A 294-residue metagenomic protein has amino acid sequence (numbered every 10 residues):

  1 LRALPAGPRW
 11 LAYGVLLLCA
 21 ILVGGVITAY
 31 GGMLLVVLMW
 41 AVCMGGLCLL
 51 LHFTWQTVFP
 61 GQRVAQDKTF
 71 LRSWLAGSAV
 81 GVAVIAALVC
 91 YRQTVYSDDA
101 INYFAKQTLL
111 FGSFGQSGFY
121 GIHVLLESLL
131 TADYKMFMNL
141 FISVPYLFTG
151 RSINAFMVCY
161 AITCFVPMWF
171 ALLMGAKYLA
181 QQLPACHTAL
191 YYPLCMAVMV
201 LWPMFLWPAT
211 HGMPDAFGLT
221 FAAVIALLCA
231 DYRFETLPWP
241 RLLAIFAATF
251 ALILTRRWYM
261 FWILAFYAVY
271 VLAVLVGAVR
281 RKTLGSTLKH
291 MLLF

Functional and structural regions predicted by a protein language model:
L1-A87, K289-L293: Start-transfer (signal-anchor) and selected internal transmembrane alpha helices of multi-pass inner/ER membrane
T28-G31, A83-F104, T210-M213: Helix-to-loop transition at the C-terminal end of transmembrane segments
A105-T108, G118-R151, I162: Short hydrophobic/aromatic helix or loop-helix immediately within or flanking a transmembrane segment in polytopic
V158-P184, V224: Transmembrane-helix motifs of polytopic, lipid-linked glycan transferases
A180-H187, A223-R241, L252: Membrane-interface transmembrane helices that cradle and orient dolichyl/undecaprenyl
M204-F217: Short acidic/glycine- and proline-prone juxtamembrane loop motifs at membrane-interface regions of multi-pass membrane
F234, W262-F294: Perimembrane helix-loop-helix junctions
R241-R257, A268: Membrane-interface alpha helices of multi-pass inner-membrane proteins
